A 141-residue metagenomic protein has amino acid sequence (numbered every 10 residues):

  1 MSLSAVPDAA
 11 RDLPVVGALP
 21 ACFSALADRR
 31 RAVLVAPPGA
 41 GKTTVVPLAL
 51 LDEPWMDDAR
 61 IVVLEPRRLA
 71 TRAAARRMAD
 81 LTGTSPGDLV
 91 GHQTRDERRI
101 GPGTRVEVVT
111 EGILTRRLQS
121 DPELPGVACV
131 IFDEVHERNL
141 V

Functional and structural regions predicted by a protein language model:
M1-P20: N-terminal pre-Walker A segment at the start of P-loop NTPase domains
V16, S24-A25, R30-V141: Conserved P-loop/Walker A NTP-binding site and adjacent catalytic elements of P-loop NTPases
